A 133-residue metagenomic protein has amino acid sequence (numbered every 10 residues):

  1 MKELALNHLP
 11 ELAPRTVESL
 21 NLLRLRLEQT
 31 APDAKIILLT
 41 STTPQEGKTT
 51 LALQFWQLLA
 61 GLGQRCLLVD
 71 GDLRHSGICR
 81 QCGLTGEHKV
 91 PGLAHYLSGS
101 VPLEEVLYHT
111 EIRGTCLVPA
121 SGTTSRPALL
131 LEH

Functional and structural regions predicted by a protein language model:
K2-L25, Q29-P32, T40-E46, G61 (+1 more regions): P-loop/Walker-type NTP enzyme "switch/lid" segment
I36: Walker A (P-loop) ATP-phosphate-binding motif of ABC ATPase nucleotide-binding domains
T50-L51: Hydrophobic positions on the alpha1 helix immediately C-terminal to the Walker A/P-loop
Q54-F55: Short amphipathic alpha-helix
L58: Rossmann-fold NAD(P)-dependent oxidoreductase module
